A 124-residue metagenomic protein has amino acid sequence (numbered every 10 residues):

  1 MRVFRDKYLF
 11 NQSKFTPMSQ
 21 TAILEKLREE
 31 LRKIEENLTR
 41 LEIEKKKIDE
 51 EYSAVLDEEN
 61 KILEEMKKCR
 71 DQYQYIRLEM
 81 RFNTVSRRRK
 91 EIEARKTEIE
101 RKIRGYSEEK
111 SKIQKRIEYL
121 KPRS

Functional and structural regions predicted by a protein language model:
M1-F4, Y8-L9, L24-L27, I48 (+4 more regions): Extended hydrophobic/Leu-rich segments
V3-I43, L120: Short, charge-rich amphipathic alpha-helices with coiled-coil/heptad character
R5, L9-T16, S53, Q74-I76 (+3 more regions): Compositionally biased, intrinsically disordered low-complexity regions enriched in proline and serine
L9, S13-T16, K47, C69 (+4 more regions): Residue-level detector of intrinsically disordered/flexible regions characterized by low predicted structural confidence
Q20, L24, E59, Y75 (+1 more regions): Short amphipathic alpha-helical segments that mediate assembly, nucleic-acid/protein binding, or membrane association
N37-K45, R77, R81-Q114: Amphipathic alpha-helical coiled-coil segments
K45-S86: Extended alpha-helical coiled-coil "stalk/arm" regions that act as elongated linkers or oligomerization scaffolds
E50-E64, E108-S124: Non-transmembrane, heptad-repeat alpha-helical coiled-coil rod segments that act as dimerization/spacing scaffolds
